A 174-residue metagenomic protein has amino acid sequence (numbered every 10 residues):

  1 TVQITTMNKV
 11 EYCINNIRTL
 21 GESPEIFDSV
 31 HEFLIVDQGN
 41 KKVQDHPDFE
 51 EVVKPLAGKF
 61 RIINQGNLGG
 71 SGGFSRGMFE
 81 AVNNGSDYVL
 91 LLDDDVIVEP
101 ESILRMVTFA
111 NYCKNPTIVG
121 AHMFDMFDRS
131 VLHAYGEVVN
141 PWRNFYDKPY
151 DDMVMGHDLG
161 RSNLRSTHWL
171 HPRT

Functional and structural regions predicted by a protein language model:
K9-P24: Short, well-formed alpha-helical segments that are part of the catalytic scaffolds of diverse glycosyltransferases
L20-I63: Acidic donor-binding segment of Leloir-type glycosyltransferases
Q65-G73, V98: A short, glycine-/small-residue-rich helix N-cap motif at loop->alpha-helix starts within glycosyltransferase
G72-Y88: Active-site nucleotide-sugar/metal-binding loop of Leloir-type enzymes
G85-I97: Short beta-strand-to-loop acidic/aromatic patch adjacent to the donor-nucleotide binding site
E101-D147: Conserved donor NDP-sugar-binding/catalytic core segment of glycosyltransferases
D151-T174: A recurrent flexible, glycine/aromatic-enriched loop bordering the glycosyltransferase active site that acts as
